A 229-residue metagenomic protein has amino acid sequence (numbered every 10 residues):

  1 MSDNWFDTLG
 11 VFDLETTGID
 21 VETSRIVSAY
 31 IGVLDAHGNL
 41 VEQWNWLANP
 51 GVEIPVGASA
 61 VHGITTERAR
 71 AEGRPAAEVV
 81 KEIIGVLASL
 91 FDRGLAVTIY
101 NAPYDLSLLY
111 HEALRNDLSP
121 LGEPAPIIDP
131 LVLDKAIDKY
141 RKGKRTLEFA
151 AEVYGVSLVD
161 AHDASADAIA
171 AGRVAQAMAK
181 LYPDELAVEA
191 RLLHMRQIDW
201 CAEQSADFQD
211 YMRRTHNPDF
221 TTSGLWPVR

Functional and structural regions predicted by a protein language model:
M1-V27, L34-E42, I64, R70-R229: DEDD superfamily 3′-5′ metal-dependent exonuclease/proofreading module
Y30, L47-P50, L131: Residues at the C-termini of beta-strands that transition into short coil/loop
E42-H62: Short, surface-exposed acidic-centric catalytic microdomains
